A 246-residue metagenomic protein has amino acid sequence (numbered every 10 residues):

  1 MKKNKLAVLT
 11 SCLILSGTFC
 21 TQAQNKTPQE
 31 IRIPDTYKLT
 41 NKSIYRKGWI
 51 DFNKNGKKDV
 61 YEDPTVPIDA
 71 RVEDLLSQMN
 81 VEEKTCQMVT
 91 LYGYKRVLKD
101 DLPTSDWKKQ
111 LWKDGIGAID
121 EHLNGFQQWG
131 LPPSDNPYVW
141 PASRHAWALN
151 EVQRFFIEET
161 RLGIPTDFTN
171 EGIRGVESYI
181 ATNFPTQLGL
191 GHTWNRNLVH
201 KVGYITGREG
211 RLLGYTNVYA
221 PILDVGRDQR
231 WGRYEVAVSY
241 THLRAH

Functional and structural regions predicted by a protein language model:
M1-N25: Bacterial Sec-dependent N-terminal signal peptides
Q24-H192, N197-L213, V218-Y219, R227-R230: N-terminal hydrophobic targeting/anchoring segments and the immediately downstream early-domain regions of hydrolases
T193, A237-S239: Flexible, glycine/proline-enriched loop segments at strand-loop-helix junctions that form or flank small-ligand binding
R233-E235: Charged, often glycine-rich, active-site loop that binds/positions anionic groups
T241-H246: Conserved small/polar residues in nucleotide/adenosyl-binding loops
